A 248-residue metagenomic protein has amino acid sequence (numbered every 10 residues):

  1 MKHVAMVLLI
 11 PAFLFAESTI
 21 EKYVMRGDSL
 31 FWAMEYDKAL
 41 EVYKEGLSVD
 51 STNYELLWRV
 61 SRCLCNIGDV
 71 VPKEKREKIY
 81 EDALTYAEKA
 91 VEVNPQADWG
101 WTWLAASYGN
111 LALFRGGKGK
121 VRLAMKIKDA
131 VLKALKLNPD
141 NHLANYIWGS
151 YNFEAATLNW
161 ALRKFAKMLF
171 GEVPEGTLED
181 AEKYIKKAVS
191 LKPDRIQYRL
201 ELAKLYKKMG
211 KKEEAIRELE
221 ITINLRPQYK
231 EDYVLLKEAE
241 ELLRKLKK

Functional and structural regions predicted by a protein language model:
M1-A5: Positively charged n-region of N-terminal signal peptides that target proteins for export
L8-A16: Hydrophobic h-region of N-terminal signal peptides that target proteins for export in Gram-negative bacteria
F15-N66: N-terminal leader/linker segments that initiate helical-solenoid repeat arrays
E17-Y23, L162, D194-I196: Generic helix N-cap/helix-start motif at coil->alpha-helix transitions
S29-K38, V42, R62-Q96, W103-D140 (+2 more regions): Short coil/linker segments at helix-helix boundaries
I196-V234: C-terminal/domain-terminus segments
